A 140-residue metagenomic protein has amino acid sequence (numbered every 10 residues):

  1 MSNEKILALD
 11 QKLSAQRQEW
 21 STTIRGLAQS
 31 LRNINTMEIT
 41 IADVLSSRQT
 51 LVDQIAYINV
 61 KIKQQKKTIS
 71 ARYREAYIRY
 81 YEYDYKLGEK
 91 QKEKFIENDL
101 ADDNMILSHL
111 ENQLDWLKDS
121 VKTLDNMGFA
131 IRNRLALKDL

Functional and structural regions predicted by a protein language model:
M1-L27: Extended, charged low-complexity scaffolding/tethering segments
M1-N3, L135-L140: Short acidic DE-rich linear segments
E19-V52: Short, charge-rich amphipathic alpha-helices with coiled-coil/heptad character
I39-R74: Short, well-structured hydrophobic secondary-structure segments
L51-K61, N98-V121: Amphipathic alpha-helical coiled-coil segments
K63-I106: Extended, amphipathic alpha-helical coiled-coil scaffold segments used for oligomerization/tethering in eukaryotic
K66, A71-R74, M105-L137: Long amphipathic alpha-helical coiled-coil segments
